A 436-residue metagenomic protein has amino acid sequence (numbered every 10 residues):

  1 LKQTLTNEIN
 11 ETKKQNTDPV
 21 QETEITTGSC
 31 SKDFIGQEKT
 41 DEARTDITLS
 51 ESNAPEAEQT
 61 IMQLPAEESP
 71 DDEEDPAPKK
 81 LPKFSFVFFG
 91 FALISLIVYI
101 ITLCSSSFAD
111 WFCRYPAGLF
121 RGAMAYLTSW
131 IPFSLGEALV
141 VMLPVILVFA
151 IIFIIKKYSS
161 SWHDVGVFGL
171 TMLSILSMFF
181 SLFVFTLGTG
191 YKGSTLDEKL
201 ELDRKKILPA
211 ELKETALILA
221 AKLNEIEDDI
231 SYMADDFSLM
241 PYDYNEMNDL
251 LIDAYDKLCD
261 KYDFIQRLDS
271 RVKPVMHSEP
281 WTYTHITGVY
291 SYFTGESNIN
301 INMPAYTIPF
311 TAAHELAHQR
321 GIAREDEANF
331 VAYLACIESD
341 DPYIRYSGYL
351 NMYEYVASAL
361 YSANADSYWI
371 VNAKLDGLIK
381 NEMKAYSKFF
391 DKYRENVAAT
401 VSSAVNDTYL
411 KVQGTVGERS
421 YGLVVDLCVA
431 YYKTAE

Functional and structural regions predicted by a protein language model:
L1-A66: N-terminal targeting leaders characterized by basic, low-complexity, disordered sequences that direct proteins
K80-F86, S159-L173: Membrane-interfacial entry segments at the cytosolic side of transmembrane helices
I94-I155: Membrane-embedded alpha-helical segments of integral membrane proteins
V148-F149, V165-D197: Transmembrane alpha-helices and immediately adjacent membrane-cytoplasm interface residues in multi-pass integral
G188-D256: Membrane-interface segments at or immediately adjacent to transmembrane helices that form the boundary between
Y232-I301, A305: Auxiliary, metal-adjacent structural segments of Zn-dependent hydrolase domains
F310-I322, D326-N329, Y333: Active-site recognition of the HExxH zinc-binding catalytic motif
L378-E436: Pan-zinc metallopeptidase signature
